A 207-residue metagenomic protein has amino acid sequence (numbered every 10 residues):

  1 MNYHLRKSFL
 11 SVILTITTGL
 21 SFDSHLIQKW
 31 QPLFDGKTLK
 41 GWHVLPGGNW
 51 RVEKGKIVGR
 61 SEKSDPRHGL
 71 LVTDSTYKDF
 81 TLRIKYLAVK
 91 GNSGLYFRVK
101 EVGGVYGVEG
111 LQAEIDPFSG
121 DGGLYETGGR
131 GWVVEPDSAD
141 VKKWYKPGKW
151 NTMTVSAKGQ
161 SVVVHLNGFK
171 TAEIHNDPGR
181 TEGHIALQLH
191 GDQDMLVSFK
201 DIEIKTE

Functional and structural regions predicted by a protein language model:
N2-L10: Bacterial N-terminal signal peptides that target proteins for export
F9-V12, I16-K29: Bacterial Sec-dependent signal peptides at the C-terminal "C-region" and cleavage site
F22-E207: Carbohydrate-interacting regions of secretory-pathway proteins
